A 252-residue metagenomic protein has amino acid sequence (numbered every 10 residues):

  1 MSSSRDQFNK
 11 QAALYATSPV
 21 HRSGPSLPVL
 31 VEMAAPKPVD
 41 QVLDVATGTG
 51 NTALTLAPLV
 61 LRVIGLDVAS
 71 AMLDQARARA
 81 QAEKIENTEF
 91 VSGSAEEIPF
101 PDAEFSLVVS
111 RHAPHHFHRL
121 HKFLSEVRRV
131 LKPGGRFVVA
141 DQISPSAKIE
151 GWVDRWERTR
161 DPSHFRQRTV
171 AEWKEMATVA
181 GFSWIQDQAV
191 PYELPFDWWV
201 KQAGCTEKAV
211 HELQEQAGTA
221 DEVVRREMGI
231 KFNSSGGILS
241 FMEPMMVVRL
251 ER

Functional and structural regions predicted by a protein language model:
M1-K37, N51-T55, M72-Q75, W198: Conserved class I S-adenosyl-L-methionine
Q41-V45, T49-E97: Class I SAM-dependent methyltransferase SAM/SAH-binding core
T49, W184-R252: Conserved Class I S-adenosyl-L-methionine
E96-L107: A short acidic, Gly/Pro-enriched loop at the edge of an enzyme's catalytic core that lines a small-molecule cofactor
S106-R119: A short SAM/SAH-binding and catalytic strip from SAM-dependent methyltransferases
H121-R136: A short glycine-rich, Lys/Arg-flanked "PGG" loop and its adjoining helix->strand segment in the class I
V138-D161: Conserved class I S-adenosyl-L-methionine
R166-A180: Short alpha-helix
